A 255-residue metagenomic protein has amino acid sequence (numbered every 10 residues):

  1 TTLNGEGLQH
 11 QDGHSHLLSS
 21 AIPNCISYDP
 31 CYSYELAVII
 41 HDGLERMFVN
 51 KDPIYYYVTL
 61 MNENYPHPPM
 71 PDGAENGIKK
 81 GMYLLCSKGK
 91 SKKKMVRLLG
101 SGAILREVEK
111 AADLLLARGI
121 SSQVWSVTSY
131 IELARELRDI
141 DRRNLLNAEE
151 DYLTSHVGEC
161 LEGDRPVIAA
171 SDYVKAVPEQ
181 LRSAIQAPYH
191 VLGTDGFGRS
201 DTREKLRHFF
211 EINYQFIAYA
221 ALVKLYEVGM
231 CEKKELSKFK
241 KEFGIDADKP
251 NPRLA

Functional and structural regions predicted by a protein language model:
T1-H14, S20, S27, E35-I39 (+1 more regions): Thiamine diphosphate
Y32: Ferredoxin-type iron-sulfur electron-transfer modules in oxidoreductases and energy-metabolism complexes
